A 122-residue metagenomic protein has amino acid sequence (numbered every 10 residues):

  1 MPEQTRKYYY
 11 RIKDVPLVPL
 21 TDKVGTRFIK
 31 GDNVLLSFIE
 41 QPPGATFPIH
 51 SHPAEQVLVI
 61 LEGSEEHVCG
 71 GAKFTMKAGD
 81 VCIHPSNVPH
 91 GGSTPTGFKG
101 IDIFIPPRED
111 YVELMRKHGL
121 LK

Functional and structural regions predicted by a protein language model:
M1-N33, R116-K122: A short, N-terminal "cap"/entry segment at the start of jelly-roll beta-barrel domains of the cupin/DSBH fold
D22, S37-S51: Conserved short histidine dyad/triad with adjacent acidic residue
D32-V34, P42-A45, S64-E66, P106-D110: Short, charged/polar surface micro-motifs in flexible loops or helix N-caps
A54-E65, G70: Glycine- and acidic-residue-biased ligand/ion/polar-headgroup-sensing regions
L61-E62, K77-A78, T96: A cytosolic small-molecule/anion-sensing beta-strand core signal
G71-S86: Short acidic-glycine-tyrosine-enriched beta hairpin
S86-D110: Ligand-binding loop in jelly-roll beta-barrel domains
